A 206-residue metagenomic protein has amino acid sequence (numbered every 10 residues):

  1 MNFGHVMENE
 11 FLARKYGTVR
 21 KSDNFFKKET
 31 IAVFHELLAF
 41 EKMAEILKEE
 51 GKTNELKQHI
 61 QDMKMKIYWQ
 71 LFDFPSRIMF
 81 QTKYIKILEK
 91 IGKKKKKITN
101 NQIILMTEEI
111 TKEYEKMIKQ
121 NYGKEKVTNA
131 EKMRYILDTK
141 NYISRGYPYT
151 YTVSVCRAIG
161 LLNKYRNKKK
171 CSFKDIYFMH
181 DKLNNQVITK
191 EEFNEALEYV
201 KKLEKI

Functional and structural regions predicted by a protein language model:
N2-G17, L38: Catalytic Zn2+-binding segment of zinc metalloproteases
N2-V6, H35, S76-M79, R157: Amphipathic, well-ordered alpha-helical segments in soluble domains
L12, S22-T53, M63, I67-W69 (+1 more regions): Post-HExxH zinc-binding segment in Zn-dependent metallohydrolases
L12-D23, N54-Q61, K132-N141: Acidic/His metal-coordination segments adjacent to aromatic residues that form catalytic metal sites in metalloenzymes
T18, F40-E50, N54-K57, G92 (+1 more regions): Acidic/polar loop patches that form or flank catalytic/metal-binding clefts of enzymes that bind anionic ligands
V19-F26, I67, L71, N141-P148: Short, solvent-exposed segments of well-ordered alpha helices
E50, F74, I78, K83-I206: C-terminal, non-catalytic "cap/extension" segments appended to globular domains
I60, W69, D73-S76: Active-site-proximal, well-structured secondary-structure segments within enzyme catalytic domains
